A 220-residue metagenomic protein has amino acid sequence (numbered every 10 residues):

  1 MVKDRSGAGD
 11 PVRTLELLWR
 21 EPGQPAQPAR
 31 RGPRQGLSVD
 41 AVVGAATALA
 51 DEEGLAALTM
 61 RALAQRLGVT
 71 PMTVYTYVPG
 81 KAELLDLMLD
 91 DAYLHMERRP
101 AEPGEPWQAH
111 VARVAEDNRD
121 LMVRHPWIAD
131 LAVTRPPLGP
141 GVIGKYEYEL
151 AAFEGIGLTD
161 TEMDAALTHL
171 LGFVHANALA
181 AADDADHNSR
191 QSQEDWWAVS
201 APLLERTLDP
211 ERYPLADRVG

Functional and structural regions predicted by a protein language model:
M1-G36, Y213-G220: N-terminal intrinsically disordered/low-complexity leader segments
K3-P11, A152, A198, E205-R206 (+1 more regions): Intrinsic, short, N-terminal disordered tails of RNA polymerase sigma-factor systems
A41, A45, L49, E53-A82: Helix-turn-helix
A41-A48, E83-R99, R113-D117, G144 (+1 more regions): Alpha-helical structural segments
M96, P126, D130, A178-A185: Short amphipathic alpha-helical interaction/hinge segments
R98-G144, M163, L167-L170: Hydrophobic alpha-helical connector segments
K145-F173, N177-P202: Hydrophobic alpha-helical bundle segments that form small-molecule/ligand-binding pockets
Q191-G220: C-terminal lobe substrate-recognition/regulatory segment of protein kinase catalytic domains
